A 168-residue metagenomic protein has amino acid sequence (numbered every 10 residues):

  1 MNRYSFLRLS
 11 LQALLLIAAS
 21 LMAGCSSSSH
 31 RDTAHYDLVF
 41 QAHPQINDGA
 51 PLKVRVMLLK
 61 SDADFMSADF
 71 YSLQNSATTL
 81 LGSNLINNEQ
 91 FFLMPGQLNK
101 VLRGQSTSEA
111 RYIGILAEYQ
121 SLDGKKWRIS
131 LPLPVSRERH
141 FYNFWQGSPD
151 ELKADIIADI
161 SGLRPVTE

Functional and structural regions predicted by a protein language model:
N2-L14: Bacterial N-terminal signal peptides that target proteins for export
L21-G24: C-terminal motif of bacterial Sec signal peptides marking the signal peptidase cleavage site
S26-S29: Bacterial signal peptide processing site
Y36-A42: A short, amphipathic beta-strand motif
P44-S76: Post-signal-peptide N-terminal segment of Sec-exported extracytoplasmic proteins
A68-E109, S121-D123: Tryptophan-paired
E109-S121, R128: Short, surface-exposed ligand- or partner-binding patches at beta-edge/loop junctions that are enriched in aromatics
K125-E168: Glycine-rich, aromatic-bearing surface loops/beta-hairpins
